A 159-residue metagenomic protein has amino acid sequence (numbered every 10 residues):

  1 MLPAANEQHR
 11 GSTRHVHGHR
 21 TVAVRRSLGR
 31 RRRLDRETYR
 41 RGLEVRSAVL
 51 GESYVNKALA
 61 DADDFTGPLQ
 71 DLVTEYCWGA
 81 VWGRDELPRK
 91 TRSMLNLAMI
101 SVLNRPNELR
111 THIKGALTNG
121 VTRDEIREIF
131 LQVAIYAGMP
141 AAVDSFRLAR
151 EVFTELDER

Functional and structural regions predicted by a protein language model:
M1-L2, R20: Short, intrinsically disordered, low-complexity terminal segments
L2-H9, T13: Short, intrinsically disordered low-complexity segments enriched in Ser/Thr with adjacent Pro
H17-G18, V22-K90, T118, D144-R159: Acidic, glycine/proline-rich low-complexity segments that act as flexible tails and inter-domain linkers
V73-C77, M94-S101, I129-A134, S145: Short alpha-helical scaffolding segments that buttress acidic/His motifs in well-ordered protein cores
L87, M94, V102-P106: Helical "substrate-binding/catalytic lid" subdomain of Rossmann-like NAD(P)-dependent dehydrogenases/reductases
P88-M94, R123-E128: Alpha-helical scaffolds flanking conserved acidic
V102-R127: Mid-chain, well-packed structural core segment of small domains
M139-V143: Substrate/cofactor-recognition hotspot
